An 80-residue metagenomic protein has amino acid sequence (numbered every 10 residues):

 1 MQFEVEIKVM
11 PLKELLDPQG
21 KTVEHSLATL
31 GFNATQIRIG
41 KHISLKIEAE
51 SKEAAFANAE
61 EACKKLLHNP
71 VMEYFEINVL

Functional and structural regions predicted by a protein language model:
Q2-H42, K46, S51-L80: Long, contiguous binding/interaction regions
